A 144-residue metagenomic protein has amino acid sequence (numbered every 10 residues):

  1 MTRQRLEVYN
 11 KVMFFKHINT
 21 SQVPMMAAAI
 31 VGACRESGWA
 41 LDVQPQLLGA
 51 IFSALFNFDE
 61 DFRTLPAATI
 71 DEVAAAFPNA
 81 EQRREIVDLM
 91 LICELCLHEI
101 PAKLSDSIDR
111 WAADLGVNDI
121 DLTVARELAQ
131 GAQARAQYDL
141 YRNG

Functional and structural regions predicted by a protein language model:
M1-G144: Small-residue-enriched hydrophobic alpha-helices in membranes
